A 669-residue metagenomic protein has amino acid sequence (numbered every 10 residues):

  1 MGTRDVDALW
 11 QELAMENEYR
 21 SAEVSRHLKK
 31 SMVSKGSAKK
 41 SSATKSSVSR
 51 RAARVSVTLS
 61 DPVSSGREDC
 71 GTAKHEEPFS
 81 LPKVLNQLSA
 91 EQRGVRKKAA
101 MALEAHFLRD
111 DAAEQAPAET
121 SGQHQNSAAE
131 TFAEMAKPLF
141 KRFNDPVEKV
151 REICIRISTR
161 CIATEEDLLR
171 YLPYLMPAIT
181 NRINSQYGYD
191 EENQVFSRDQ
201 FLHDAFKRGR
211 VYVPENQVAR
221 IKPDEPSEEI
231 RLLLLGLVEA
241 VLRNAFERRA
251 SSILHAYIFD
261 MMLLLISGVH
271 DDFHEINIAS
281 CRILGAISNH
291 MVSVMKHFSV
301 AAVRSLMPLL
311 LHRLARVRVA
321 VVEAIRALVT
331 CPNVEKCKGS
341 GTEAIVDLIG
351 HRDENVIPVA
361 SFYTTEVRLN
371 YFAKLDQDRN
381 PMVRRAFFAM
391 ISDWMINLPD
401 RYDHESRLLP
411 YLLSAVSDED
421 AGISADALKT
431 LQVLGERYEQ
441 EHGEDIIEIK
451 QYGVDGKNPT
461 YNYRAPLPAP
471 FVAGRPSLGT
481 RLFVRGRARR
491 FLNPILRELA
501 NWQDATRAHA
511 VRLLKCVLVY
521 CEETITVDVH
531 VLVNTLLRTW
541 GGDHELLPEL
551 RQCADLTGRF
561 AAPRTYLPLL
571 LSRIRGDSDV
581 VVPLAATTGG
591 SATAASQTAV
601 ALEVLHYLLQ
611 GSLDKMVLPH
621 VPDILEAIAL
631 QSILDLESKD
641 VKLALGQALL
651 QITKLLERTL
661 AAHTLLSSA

Functional and structural regions predicted by a protein language model:
G2-A669: Extended, low-complexity, acidic/polar intrinsically disordered regions that flank or interrupt HEAT/TOG/ARM solenoid
